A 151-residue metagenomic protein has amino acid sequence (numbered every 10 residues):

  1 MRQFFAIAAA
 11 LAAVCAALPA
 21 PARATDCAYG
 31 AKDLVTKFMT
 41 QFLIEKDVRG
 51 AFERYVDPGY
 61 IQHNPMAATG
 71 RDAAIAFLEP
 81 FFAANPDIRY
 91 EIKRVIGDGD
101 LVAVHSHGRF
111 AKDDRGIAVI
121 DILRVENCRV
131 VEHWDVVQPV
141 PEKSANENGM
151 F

Functional and structural regions predicted by a protein language model:
M1-F4: Positively charged n-region of N-terminal signal peptides that target proteins for export
A6-A16: Bacterial N-terminal signal peptides
P21-F151: C-terminal and inter-domain tail/linker signature
